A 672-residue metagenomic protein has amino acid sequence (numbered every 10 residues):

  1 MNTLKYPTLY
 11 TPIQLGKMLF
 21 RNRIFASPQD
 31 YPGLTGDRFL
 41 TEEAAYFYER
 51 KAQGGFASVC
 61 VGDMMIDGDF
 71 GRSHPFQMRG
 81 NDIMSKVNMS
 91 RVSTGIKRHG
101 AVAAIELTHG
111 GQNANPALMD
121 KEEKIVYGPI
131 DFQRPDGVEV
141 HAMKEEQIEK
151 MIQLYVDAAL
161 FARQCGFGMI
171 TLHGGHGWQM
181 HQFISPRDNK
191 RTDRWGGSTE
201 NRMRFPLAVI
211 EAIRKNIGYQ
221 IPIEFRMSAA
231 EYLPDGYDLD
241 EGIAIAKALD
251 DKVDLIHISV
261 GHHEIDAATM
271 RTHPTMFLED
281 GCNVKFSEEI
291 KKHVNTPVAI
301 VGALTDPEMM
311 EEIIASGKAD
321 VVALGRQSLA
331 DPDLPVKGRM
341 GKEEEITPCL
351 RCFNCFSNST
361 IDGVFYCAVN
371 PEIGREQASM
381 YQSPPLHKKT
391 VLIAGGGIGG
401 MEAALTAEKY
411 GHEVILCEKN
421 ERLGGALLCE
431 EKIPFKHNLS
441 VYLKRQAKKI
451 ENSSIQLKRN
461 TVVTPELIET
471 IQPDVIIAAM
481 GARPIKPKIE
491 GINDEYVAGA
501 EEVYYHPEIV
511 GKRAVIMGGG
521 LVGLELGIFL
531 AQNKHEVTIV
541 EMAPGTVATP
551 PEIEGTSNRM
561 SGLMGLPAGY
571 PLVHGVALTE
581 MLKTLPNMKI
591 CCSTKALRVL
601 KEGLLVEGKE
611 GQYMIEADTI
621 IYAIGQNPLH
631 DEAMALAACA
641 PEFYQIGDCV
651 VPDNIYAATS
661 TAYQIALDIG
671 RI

Functional and structural regions predicted by a protein language model:
M1-A394, I398, E402, T406-K409 (+3 more regions): Flavin-dependent oxidoreductase catalytic cores
A103, I223, V298, V414 (+3 more regions): Hydrophobic anchor at the start of a short beta-strand that flanks the dinucleotide cofactor-binding loop
T171, E413-E418, H535-E541, Q645: Short beta-strand "acidic-cap" motif of Rossmann-like dinucleotide-binding folds
L304, G397-G399, R422, G520-V522 (+2 more regions): Residue-level detector of alpha-helix initiation sites
I393-K409, K512-V537: Rossmann-like NAD(P)H-binding beta-loop-alpha module
N420-L423, P544-T546: Helix N-cap at the beta1-alpha1 junction of Rossmann-like dinucleotide-binding domains, i.e., the first residues
S440-I485, I492-K512, Q532-C639: A Rossmann-like FAD-binding core segment of flavoenzymes
L526, P550, G565-P567, I646-I672: A conserved FAD-binding loop/helix module that cradles the flavin
